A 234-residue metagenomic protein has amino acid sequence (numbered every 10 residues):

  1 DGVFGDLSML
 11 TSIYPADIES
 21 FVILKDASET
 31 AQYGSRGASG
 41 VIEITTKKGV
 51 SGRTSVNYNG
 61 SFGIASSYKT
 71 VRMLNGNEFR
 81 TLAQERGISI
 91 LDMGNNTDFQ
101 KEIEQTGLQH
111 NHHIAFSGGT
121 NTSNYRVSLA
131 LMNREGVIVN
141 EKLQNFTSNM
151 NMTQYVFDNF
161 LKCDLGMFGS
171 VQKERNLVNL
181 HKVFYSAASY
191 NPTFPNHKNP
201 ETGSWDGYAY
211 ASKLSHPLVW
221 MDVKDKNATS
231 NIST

Functional and structural regions predicted by a protein language model:
D1, A31, G37-G60, H112-A115: N-terminal periplasmic accessory domains that precede and gate Gram-negative outer-membrane beta-barrel machines
V3-A27: Short acidic/polar hinge/loop motifs at secondary-structure boundaries that mediate gating or recognition
S8, T30-Q32, E135-N140: A generic structural signal for short coil/turn motifs at secondary-structure boundaries
T11-A16, Y33-A38, Q105, E141-Q144 (+1 more regions): Short, glycine-/polar-rich solvent-exposed loops and beta-turns at beta-strand/coil boundaries
E19, I23-D26, Q32-V50, D158-C163: Repeat-solenoid scaffold signature
T46-K48, G118-T120, L131, Q154-V156: Residue-level signature of outer-membrane beta-barrel architecture
V50-N95, V137-V139, T147-S233: Surface-exposed loop/interface segments of Gram-negative outer-membrane beta-barrel transport/assembly proteins
Q105-S123, L129-M132, L218-T234: Outer-membrane beta-barrel transmembrane strands
